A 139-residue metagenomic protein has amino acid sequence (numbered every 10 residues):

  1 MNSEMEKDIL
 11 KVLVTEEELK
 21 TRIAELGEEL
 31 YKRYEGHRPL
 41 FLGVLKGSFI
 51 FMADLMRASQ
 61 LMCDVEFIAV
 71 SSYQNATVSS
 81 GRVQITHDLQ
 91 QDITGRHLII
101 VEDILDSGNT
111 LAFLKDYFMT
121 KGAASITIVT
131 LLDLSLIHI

Functional and structural regions predicted by a protein language model:
M1-R38: Active-site-facing substrate-recognition patch
L19, F41, A69, I100-D103: Generic structural signal for small/hydrophobic residues in well-ordered secondary structure, especially within
I23, M62-L98, N109-A112: Short, glycine/charge-rich flexible loops or terminal/linker lids adjacent to PRPP-binding catalytic cores
E29-N75: Conserved PRPP/pyrophosphate-binding segment of the phosphoribosyltransferase/PRPP-pathway fold
R33-G36, I93, G122: Glycine-rich phosphate-binding loop signature in dinucleotide/nucleotide-binding domains
T94-K121, T127-V129: Internal catalytic-core helix/loop-beta-alpha segment that presents or stabilizes conserved functional determinants
L132-S135: Short beta-alpha junction loops
I137-I139: Conserved small/polar residues in nucleotide/adenosyl-binding loops
